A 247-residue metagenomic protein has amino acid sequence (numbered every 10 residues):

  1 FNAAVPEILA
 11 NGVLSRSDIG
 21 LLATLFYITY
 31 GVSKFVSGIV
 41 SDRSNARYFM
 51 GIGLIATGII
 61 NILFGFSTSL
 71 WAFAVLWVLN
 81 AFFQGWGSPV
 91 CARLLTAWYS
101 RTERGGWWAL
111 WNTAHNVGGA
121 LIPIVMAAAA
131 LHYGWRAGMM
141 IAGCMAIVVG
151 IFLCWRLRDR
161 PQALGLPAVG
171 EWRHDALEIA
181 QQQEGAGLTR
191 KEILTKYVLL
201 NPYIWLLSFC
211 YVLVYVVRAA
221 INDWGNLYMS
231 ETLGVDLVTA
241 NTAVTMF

Functional and structural regions predicted by a protein language model:
F1-N2, N201-T245: Extracytoplasmic gate region of multi-pass secondary transporters
Y27-F35, G119-A120: Residue-level signature of mid-helix packing/kink "hotspots" within the transmembrane helices of 12-pass Major
V32-L70: Conserved MFS/SLC helix-loop-helix module at the cytosolic interface between two early adjacent transmembrane helices
I60-F64, N80, L153: MFS-fold secondary transporters
S69-W77, L206-L207: Short hydrophobic/alpha-helical segments at membrane-entry points of transmembrane helices in Major Facilitator
L76-N116: Cytoplasmic helix-loop-helix junction between adjacent transmembrane helices in 12-TM secondary transporters
W111-Q162: Helix-loop-helix hairpin linking two adjacent transmembrane segments in secondary transporters
L164-L206, T232: Juxtamembrane intracellular "pre-TM" segments in multi-pass secondary transporters
